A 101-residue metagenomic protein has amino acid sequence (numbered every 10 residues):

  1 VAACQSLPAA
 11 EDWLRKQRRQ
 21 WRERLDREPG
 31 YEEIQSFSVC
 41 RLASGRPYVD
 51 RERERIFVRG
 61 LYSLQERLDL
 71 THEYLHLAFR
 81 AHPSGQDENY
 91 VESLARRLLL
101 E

Functional and structural regions predicted by a protein language model:
V1-I56, L61-S63: Auxiliary, metal-adjacent structural segments of Zn-dependent hydrolase domains
E54-L70, R80-Q86: Short pre-active-site segment immediately N-terminal to the catalytic Zn-binding motif
E73: Walker B catalytic acidic pair
L77: Short alpha-helical functional segments enriched in proximate histidine and acidic residues
H82-E101: Post-HExxH zinc-binding segment in Zn-dependent metallohydrolases
